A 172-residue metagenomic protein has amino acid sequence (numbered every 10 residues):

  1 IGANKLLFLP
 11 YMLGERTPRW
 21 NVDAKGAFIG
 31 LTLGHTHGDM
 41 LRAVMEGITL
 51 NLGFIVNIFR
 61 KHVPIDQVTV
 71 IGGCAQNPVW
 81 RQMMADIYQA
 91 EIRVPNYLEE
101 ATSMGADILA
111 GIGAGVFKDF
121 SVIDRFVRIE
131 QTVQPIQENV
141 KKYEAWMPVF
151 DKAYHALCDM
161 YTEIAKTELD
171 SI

Functional and structural regions predicted by a protein language model:
I1-M104: Activation-segment/catalytic-loop signature of the eukaryotic protein kinase fold
A27, G47, Q89, E99 (+6 more regions): A sequence-level detector of short, solvent-exposed, charge-rich linear segments
L52, A110-G115: Internal hydrophobic alpha-helix adjacent to the cofactor/substrate pocket in enzyme cavities
A114-I172: Acidic, glycine/GT-rich loop-and beta-edge segments that sit at the periphery of enzyme/chaperone cores
